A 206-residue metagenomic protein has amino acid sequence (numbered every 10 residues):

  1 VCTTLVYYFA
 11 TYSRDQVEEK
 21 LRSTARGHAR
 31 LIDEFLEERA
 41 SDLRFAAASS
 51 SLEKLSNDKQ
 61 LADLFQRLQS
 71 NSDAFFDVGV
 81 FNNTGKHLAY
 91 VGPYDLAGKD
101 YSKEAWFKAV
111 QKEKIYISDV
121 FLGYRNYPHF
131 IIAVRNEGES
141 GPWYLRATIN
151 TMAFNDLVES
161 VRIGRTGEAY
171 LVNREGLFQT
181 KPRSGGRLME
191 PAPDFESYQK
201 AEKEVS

Functional and structural regions predicted by a protein language model:
V1-N57, Q66-F76, Y116, H129 (+1 more regions): Juxtamembrane extracytoplasmic/periplasmic/luminal helical "stalk" adjacent to the first N-terminal
R14, E18, R22, A40 (+5 more regions): Short, structured helix-loop boundary elements
A48-L52, G85-K86, G176-L177: Short, solvent-exposed secondary-structure junction/capping segments
Q69-S160, R165: Extracytoplasmic/periplasmic ligand-binding sensor regions of membrane-associated signaling proteins
V91, M152-S206: Intrinsic low-complexity, intrinsically disordered coil/linker regions enriched in small/polar and charged residues
